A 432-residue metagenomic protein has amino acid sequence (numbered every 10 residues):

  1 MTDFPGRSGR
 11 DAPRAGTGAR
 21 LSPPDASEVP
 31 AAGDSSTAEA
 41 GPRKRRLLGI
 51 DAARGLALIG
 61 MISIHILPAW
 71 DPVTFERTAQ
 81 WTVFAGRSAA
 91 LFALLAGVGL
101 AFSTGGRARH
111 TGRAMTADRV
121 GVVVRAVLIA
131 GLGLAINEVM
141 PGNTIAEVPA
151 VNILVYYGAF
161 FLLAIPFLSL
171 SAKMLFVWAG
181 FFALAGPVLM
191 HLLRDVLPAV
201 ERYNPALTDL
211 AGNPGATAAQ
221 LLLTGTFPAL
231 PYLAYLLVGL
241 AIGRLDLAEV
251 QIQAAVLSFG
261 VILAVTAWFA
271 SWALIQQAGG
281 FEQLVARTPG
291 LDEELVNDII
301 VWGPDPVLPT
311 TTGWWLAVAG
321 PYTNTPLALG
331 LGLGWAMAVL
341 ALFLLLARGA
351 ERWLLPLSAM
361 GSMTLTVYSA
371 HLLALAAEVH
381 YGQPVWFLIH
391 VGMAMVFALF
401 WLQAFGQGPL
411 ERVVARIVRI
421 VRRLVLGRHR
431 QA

Functional and structural regions predicted by a protein language model:
T2-R14, G18-A432: Alpha-helical transmembrane segments and their immediate juxtamembrane cytosolic regions
